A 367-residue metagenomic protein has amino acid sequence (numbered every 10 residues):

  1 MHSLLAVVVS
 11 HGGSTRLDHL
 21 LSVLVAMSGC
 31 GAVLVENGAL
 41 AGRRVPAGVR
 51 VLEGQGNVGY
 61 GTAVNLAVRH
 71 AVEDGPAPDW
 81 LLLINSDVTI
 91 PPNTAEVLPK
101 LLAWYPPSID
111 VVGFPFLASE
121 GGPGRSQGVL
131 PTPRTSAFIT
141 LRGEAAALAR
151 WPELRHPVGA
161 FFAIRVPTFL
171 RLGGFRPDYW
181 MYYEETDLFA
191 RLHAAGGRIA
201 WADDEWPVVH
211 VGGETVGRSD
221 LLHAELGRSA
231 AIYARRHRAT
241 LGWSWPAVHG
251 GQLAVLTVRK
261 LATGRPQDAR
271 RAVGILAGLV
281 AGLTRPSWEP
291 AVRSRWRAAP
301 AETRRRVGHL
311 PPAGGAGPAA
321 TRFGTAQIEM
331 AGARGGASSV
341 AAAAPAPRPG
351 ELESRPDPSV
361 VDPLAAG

Functional and structural regions predicted by a protein language model:
V8, G12-A26: Short, well-formed alpha-helical segments that are part of the catalytic scaffolds of diverse glycosyltransferases
S14, L34-R44, P91: A conserved acidic beta->alpha catalytic loop
S22, G29-A39, R50-G54: Short beta-strand/loop segment that forms part of the nucleotide-sugar
E53, N65, H70, T89-P91 (+1 more regions): Acidic/His-rich active-site region of diverse nucleotide-sugar glycosyltransferases
T62-W80: Active-site nucleotide-sugar/metal-binding loop of Leloir-type enzymes
A77-T89: Short beta-strand-to-loop acidic/aromatic patch adjacent to the donor-nucleotide binding site
R155-G173, D178-W206: A short, conserved alpha-helix in the catalytic core of glycosyltransferases
L221-S229, A239-G367: Non-catalytic, C-terminal membrane-associated alpha-helical segments of glycosyltransferases
